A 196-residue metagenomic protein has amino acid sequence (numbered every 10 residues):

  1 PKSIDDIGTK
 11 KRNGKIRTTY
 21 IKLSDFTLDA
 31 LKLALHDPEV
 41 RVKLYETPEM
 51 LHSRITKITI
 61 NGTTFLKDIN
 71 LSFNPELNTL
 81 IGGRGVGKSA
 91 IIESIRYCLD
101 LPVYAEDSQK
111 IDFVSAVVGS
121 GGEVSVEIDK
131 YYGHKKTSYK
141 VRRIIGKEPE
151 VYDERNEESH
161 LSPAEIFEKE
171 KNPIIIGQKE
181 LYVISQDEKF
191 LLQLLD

Functional and structural regions predicted by a protein language model:
P1-G85: Charged catalytic cores and adjacent phosphate/nucleic-acid-binding surfaces used for phosphate/nucleic-acid chemistry
K2, Y132, P149, K179-Y182: Conserved nucleotide-binding/hydrolysis micro-motifs of P-loop NTPases
D5-T9, E154, I184-F190: Short conserved micro-motifs at the rims of enzyme active sites and ligand-binding pockets
T47-M50, G62-T63, I69-S72, V114-V118 (+2 more regions): Replace "in large, NTP-powered and nucleic-acid-processing enzymes" with "in large, NTP-powered factors and other
K57-T59, N70-S72, T79-G82, A90 (+3 more regions): Structured core elements
N74-I111: Phosphate-binding glycine-rich loops of NTP-binding sites
S115-I175: Nucleotide-state sensing region of NTPase/ATPase domains
L195-D196: Extended, charged coiled-coil helical stalks used as long, distance-spanning scaffolds in large assemblies
